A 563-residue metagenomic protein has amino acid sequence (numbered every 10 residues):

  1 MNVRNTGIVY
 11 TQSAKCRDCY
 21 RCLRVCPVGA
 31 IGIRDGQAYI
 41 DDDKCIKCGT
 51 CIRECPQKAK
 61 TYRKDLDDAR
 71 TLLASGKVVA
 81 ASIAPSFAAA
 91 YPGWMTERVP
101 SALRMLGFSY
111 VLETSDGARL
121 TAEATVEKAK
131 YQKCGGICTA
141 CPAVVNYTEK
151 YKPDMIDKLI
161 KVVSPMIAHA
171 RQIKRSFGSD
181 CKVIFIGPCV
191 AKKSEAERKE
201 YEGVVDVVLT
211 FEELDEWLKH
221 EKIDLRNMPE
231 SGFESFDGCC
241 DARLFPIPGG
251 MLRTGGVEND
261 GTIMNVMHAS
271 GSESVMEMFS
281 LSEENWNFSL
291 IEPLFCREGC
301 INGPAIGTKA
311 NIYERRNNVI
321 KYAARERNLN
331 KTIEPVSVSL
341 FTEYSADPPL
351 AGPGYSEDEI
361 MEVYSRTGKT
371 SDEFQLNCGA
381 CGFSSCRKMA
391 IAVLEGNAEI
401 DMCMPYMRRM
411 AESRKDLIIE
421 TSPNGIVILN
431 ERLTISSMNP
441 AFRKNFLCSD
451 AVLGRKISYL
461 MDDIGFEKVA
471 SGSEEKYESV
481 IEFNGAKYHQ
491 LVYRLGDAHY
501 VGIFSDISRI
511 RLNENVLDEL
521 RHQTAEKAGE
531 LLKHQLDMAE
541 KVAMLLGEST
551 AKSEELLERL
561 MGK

Functional and structural regions predicted by a protein language model:
N2-V3, I8-T11, R17-D42, I46 (+3 more regions): Iron-sulfur cluster-binding cysteine motifs and their immediate structural context in ferredoxin-like electron-transfer
R63-A351, Y355-S365, S384-I391: Iron-sulfur-associated redox domains of electron-transfer enzymes in respiratory and anaerobic energy metabolism
I400, M404-T421, N513-Q523, L531: Short, charged amphipathic alpha-helical "coupling" segments at sensory-output junctions in signaling proteins
M410-R443: Sensory modules in modular signal-transduction proteins
F442-L453: PAS/PAS-like sensory domain cap-loop motif
D463-R509: PAS-family sensory/regulatory modules and their coupling/dimerization elements
R494-M538: Sensory coupling linkers of modular signal transduction proteins
E519-K563: Signal-transducing coiled-coil/dimerization helices and immediately adjacent hinge/linker segments that couple sensory
